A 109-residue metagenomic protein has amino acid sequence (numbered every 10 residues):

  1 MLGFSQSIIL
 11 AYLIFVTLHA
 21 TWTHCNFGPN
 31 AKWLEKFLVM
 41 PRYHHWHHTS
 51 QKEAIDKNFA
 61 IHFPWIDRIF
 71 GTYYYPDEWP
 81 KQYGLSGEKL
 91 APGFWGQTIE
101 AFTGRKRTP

Functional and structural regions predicted by a protein language model:
G3-S5, H19-P109: Cytosolic/stromal cytosol-facing helical appendages immediately following the last transmembrane segment
